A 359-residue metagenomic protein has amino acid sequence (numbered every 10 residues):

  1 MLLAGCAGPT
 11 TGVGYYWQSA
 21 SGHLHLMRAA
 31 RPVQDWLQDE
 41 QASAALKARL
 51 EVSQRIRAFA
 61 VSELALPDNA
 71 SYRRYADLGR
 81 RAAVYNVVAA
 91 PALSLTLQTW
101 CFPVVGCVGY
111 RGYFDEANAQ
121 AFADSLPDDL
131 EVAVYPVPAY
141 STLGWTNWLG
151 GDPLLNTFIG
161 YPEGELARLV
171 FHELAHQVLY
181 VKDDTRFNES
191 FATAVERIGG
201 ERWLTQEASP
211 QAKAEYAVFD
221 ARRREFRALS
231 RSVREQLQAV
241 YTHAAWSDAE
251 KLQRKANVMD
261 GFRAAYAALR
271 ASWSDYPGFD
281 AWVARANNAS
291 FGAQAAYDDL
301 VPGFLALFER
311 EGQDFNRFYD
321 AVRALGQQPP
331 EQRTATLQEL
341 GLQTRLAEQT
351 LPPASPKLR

Functional and structural regions predicted by a protein language model:
L3-G5: C-terminal motif of bacterial Sec signal peptides marking the signal peptidase cleavage site
A7-T11: Bacterial signal peptide processing site
A20-A60: Amphipathic alpha-helical packing elements
L26, D39, L46-S53, G112-E116 (+7 more regions): Solvent-exposed, acidic/flexible segments
M27-A44, Q98-V108, A284-A286, P302: Acidic/histidine-rich, surface-exposed loop or edge segments in extracytoplasmic proteins
A44, A48-E51, A58, Q120 (+15 more regions): Solvent-exposed, polar/charged alpha-helical surfaces in well-ordered, non-transmembrane soluble domains, broadly
R55-R223, E235: Acidic/His-rich structured neighborhood in mature extracellular/periplasmic domains
S230-R359: Pan-zinc metallopeptidase signature
